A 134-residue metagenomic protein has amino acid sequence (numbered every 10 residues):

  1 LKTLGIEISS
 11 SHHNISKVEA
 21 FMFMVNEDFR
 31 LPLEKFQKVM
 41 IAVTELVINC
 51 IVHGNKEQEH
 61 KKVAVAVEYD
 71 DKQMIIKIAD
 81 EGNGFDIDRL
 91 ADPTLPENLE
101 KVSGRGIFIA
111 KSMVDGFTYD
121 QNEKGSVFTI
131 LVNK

Functional and structural regions predicted by a protein language model:
L1-L4, I51-K134: Conserved beta-strand-loop-beta-strand hairpin that lines the nucleotide-binding pocket of ATP/GTP-utilizing enzymes
K2-L33: Helix-loop-beta hinge of the Bergerat
K17, K38-I41, Q73, S112: Alpha-helical macromolecular-interaction surfaces
M22-T44, L99-K101: Conserved short strand/loop->alpha-helix "switch" segment adjacent to the catalytic nucleotide/phosphoryl-transfer site
F23, C50-I51: Short, well-ordered amphipathic alpha-helices
E45, N49: Conserved polar catalytic motif of the HATPase_c/GHKL fold
